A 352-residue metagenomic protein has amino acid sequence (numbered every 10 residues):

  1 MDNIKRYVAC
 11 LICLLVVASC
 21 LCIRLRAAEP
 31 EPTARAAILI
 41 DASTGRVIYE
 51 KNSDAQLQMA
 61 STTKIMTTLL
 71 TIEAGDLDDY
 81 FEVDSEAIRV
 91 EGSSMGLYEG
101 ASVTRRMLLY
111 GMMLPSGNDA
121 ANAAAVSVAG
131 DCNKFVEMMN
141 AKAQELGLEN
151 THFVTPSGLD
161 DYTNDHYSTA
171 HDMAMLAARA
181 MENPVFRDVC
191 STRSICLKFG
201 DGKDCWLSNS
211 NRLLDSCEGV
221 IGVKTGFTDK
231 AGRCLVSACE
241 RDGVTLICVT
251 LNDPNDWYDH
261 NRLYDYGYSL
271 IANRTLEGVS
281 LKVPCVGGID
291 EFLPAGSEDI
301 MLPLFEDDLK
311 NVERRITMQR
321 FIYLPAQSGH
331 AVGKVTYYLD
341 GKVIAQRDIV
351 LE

Functional and structural regions predicted by a protein language model:
K5-R26: Sec-dependent N-terminal signal peptides of Gram-positive bacterial secreted proteins and lipoproteins
L14, A18, A28-P30, C239 (+1 more regions): Sterically constrained small-residue positions within well-ordered secondary structures of folded domains
V17-A18, D76, I271: Hydrophobic alpha-helical membrane context
C22-P184: Active-site-adjacent loops and short helices of periplasmic peptidoglycan-processing enzymes
L148, H152, N164-E352: Domain-terminus/edge residues, biased toward the C-terminal soluble/receptor-binding domains of extracytoplasmic
